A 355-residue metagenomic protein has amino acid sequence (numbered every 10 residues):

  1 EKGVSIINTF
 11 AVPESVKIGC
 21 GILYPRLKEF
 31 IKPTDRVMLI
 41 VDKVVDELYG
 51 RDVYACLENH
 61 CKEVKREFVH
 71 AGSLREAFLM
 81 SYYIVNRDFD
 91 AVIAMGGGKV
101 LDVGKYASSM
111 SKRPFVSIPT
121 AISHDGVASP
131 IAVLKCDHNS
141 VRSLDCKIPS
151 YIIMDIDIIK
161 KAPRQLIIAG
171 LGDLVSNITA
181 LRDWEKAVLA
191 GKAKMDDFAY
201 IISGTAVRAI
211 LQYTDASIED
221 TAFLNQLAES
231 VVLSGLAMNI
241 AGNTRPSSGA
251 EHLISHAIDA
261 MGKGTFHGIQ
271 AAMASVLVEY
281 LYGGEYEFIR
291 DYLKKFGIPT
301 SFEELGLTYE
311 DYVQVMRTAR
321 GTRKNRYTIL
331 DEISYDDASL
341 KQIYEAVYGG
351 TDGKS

Functional and structural regions predicted by a protein language model:
E1-A91: ATP/NTP phosphate-donor binding region
E1-S5, L174, G283-S355: C-terminal charged capping/lid subdomain of soluble metabolic enzymes
E14, M110-A206: A glycine/threonine-rich phosphate-anchoring loop and its flanking beta-alpha core in nucleotide/phosphate-binding
E47-Y49, K99-K105, H124-V127, S247 (+1 more regions): Short glycine/serine/threonine-rich phosphate/pyrophosphate-binding segments that cradle anionic phosphate groups
A77-S81, V85-N86, I240, S248-A250 (+1 more regions): Non-transmembrane, aqueous-exposed alpha-helical and coiled segments at domain scale
I84-I122: A short, small-residue-rich loop immediately preceding and capping a beta-strand
D197-I298, E303: Active-site segments that bind and position negatively charged phosphate/pyrophosphate groups
